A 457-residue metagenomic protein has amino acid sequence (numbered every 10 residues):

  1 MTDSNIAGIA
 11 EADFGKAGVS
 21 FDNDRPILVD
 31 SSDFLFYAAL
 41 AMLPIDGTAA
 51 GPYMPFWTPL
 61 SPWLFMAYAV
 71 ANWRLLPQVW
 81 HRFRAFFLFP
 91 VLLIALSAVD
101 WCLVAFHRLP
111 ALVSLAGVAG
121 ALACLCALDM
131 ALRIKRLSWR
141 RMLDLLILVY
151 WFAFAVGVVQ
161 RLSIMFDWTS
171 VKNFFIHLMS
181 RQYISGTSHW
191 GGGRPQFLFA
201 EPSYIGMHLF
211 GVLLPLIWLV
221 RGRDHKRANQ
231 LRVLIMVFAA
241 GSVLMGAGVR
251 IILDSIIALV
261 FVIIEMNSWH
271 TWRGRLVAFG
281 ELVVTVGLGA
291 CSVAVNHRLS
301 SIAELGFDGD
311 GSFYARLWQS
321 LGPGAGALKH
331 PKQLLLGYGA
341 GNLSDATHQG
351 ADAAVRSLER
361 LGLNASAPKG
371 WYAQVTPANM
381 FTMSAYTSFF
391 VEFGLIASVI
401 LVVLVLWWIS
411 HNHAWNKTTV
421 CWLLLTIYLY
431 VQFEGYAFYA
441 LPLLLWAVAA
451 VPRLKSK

Functional and structural regions predicted by a protein language model:
S32-T48, W63-A127: N-terminal hydrophobic segments of proteins, predominantly signal-anchor/transmembrane helices of inner/organellar
L35-M42, V91, A95, N229-A240 (+4 more regions): Loop-to-helix entry and N-terminal half of a specific, functionally important transmembrane alpha helix in multi-pass
A49-L60, D100-G117, A200-H208, Q230-S268 (+3 more regions): Helix-loop-helix junctions and helix-breaking kinks within/between transmembrane helices of multi-pass membrane
M66, S255-V262, A414, T419-K457: Transmembrane alpha-helices of multi-pass inner-membrane enzymes
A67-W73, V104-S163, L429: Transmembrane alpha-helical segments and their membrane-water interfaces
L143-I176, T187-G192, F197-M266: Alpha-helical transmembrane segments of multi-pass inner-membrane proteins
A155, R161-M165, G246, I263-G309 (+1 more regions): A membrane-periplasm/extracellular boundary helix in multi-pass inner-membrane enzymes that assemble envelope glycans
D308-W318, A325, P331-F393: Long extracytoplasmic/lumenal interhelical loops at the membrane interface of multi-pass membrane proteins
